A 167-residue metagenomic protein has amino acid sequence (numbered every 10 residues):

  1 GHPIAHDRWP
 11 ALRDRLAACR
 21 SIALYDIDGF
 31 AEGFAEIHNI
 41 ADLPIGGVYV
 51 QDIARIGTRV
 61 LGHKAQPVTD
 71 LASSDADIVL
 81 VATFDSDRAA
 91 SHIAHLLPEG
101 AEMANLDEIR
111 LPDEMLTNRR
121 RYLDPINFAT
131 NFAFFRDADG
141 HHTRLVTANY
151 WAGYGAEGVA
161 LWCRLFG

Functional and structural regions predicted by a protein language model:
G1-N131, F135-D137, A148: Hydrophobic, well-ordered beta-alpha structural blocks that scaffold small-molecule cofactor pockets
D139-R144: Contiguous beta-strand segments within globular domains
T147-G167: Extended intrinsically disordered, low-complexity coil regions enriched in Ser, Thr, Gly, Ala and often Pro
